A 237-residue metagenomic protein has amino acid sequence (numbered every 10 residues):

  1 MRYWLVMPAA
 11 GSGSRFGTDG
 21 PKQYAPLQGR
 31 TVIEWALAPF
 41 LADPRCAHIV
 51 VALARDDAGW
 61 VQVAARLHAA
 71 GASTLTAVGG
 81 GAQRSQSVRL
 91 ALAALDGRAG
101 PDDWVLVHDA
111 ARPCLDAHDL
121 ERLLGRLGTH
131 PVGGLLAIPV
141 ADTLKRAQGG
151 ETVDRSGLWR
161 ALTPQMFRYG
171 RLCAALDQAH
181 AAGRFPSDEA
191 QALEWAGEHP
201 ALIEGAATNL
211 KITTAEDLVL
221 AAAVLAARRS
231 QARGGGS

Functional and structural regions predicted by a protein language model:
M1-G59: N-terminal glycine-rich phosphate-binding loop and ensuing alpha1 helix
M1-W4, A10, D188-A190, A207-N209 (+1 more regions): SAM-dependent methyltransferases
M7, I33, A91, H108-D109 (+3 more regions): Residue-level signal for inorganic ion chemistry
P26, C114, M166, K211-I212: Short aromatic/basic micro-patch
E34-D102, A182: Conserved N-terminal catalytic core of the sugar/cofactor nucleotidyltransferase
V105: Short aromatic/hydrophobic "clamp" motif used to bind/position activated sugar donors
C114-I203, S237: Conserved core of the sugar-phosphate nucleotidyltransferase
P200-E204, L210-T213: Conserved active-site beta-strand element of glycosyltransferases/polysaccharide synthases
